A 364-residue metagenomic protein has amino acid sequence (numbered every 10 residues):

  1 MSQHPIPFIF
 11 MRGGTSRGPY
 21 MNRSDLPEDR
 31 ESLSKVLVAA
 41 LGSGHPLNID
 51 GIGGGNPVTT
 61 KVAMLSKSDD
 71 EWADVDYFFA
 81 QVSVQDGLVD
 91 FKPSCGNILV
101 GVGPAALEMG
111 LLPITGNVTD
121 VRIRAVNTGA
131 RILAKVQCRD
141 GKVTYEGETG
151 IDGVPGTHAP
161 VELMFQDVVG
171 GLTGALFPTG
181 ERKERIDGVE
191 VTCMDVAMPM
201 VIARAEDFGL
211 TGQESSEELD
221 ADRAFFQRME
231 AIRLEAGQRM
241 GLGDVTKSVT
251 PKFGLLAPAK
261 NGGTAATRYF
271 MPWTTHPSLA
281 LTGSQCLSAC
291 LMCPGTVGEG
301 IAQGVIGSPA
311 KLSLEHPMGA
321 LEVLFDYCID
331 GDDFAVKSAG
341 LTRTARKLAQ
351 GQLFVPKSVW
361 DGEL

Functional and structural regions predicted by a protein language model:
M1-L364: A glycine-rich beta-to-alpha transition motif near the start of alpha/beta enzyme domains, typified by
